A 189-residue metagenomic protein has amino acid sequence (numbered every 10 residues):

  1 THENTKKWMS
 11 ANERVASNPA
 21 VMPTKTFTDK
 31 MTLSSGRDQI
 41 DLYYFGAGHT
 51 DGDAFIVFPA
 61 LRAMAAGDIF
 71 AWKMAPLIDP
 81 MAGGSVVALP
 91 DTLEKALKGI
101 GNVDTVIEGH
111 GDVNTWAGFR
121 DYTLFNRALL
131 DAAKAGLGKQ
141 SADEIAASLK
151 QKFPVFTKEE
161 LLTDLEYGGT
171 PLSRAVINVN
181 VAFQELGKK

Functional and structural regions predicted by a protein language model:
T1-H2, F45, M64-G67, G99 (+1 more regions): Active-site neighborhood of phospho(di)ester-bond hydrolases with catalytic His/Asp-centered motifs
T1-S34: Active-site HxH/HxHxD metal-binding segment of metal-dependent hydrolases
K6-K7, T50-D53, A71-A75, G111-W116: Active-site environment of divalent metal-dependent phosphoester hydrolases
K6-V15, K73-V86: Acidic/histidine-rich helix-loop elements that form or flank divalent-metal/phosphate-binding sites at the catalytic
T26-P59: Core dinuclear metal-dependent hydrolase active-site scaffold
F27, H49, I56, D68 (+3 more regions): Divalent metal-coordination and catalytic microenvironments
V87-E144, S148: Divalent-metal (often Zn2+) His-rich catalytic cores of metallo-beta-lactamase-fold enzymes
K139-K189: C-terminal regulatory/interaction regions
